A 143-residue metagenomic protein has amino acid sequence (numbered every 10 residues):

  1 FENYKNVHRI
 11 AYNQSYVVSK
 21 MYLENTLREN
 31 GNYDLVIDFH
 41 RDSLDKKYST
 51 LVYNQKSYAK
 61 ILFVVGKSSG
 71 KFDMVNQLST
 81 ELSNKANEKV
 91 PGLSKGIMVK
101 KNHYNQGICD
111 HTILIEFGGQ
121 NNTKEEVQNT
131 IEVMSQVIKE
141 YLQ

Functional and structural regions predicted by a protein language model:
F1-T50: Catalytic-core regions of hydrolytic enzymes
N6-Q14, E24, V64-D73, E116-E125: Second-shell loop/turn segments in exported
V17-E24, N76-S83, T112, Q128-I131 (+1 more regions): Extracytoplasmic/secreted envelope proteins and their assembly/folding machinery, especially bacterial periplasmic
N30-L35, K60, G92-L93, D110-H111: Loop/turn elements at helix/coil->beta-strand transitions in domains of secreted/extracellular proteins
L35-D38, L62-V64, I113-E116: Structural recognition of the beta-strand scaffold that forms the well-ordered cores of secreted hydrolase catalytic
D45-K71: A short, glycine/acidic-enriched catalytic loop
K71-I97: Active-site-adjacent substrate-binding region of metalloamidase/peptidase-like peptide-processing proteins
G96-Q143: Active-site-adjacent mobile loop/cap segments within catalytic or ligand-binding domains
